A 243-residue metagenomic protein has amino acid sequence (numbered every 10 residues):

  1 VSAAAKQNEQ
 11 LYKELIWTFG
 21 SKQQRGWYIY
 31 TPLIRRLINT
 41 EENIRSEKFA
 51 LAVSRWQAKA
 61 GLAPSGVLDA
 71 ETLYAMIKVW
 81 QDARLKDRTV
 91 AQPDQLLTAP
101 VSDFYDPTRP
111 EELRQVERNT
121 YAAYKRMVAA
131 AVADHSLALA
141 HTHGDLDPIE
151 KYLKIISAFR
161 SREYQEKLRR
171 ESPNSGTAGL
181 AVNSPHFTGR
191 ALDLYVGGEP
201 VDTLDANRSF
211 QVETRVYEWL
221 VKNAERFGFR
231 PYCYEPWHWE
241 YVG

Functional and structural regions predicted by a protein language model:
V1-D147: Cell-envelope/ECM-targeting effectors and their regulatory/trafficking segments
S54, A58, R170, E225: Short polybasic/polar patches that bind polyanions
S65-L68, D87-R88, K167-E171, A206-N207: Short, solvent-exposed loop/turn and secondary-structure capping segments
L68, T72, W80, S157-F159 (+3 more regions): A mature extracytoplasmic/lumenal domain signature
V79-L85, Q165-T177: Aromatic- and acidic-residue-enriched segments that line the glycan-binding/catalytic groove of carbohydrate-active
V132, S136-P173: Extended, low-complexity, intrinsically disordered C-terminal regulatory tails of eukaryotic serine/threonine kinases
N174-G243: Catalytic cores and adjacent binding grooves of peptidoglycan-active enzymes
